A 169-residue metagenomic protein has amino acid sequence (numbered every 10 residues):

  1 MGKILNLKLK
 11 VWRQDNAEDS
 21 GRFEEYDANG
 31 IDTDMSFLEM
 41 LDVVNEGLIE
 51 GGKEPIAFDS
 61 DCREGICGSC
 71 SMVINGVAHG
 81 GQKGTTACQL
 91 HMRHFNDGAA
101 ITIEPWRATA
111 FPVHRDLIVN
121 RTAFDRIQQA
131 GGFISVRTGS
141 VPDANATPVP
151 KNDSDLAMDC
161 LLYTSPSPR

Functional and structural regions predicted by a protein language model:
M1-L162: Signature of N-terminal electron-transfer/Fe-S-associated modules in redox systems
Y163-R169: Conserved small/polar residues in nucleotide/adenosyl-binding loops
